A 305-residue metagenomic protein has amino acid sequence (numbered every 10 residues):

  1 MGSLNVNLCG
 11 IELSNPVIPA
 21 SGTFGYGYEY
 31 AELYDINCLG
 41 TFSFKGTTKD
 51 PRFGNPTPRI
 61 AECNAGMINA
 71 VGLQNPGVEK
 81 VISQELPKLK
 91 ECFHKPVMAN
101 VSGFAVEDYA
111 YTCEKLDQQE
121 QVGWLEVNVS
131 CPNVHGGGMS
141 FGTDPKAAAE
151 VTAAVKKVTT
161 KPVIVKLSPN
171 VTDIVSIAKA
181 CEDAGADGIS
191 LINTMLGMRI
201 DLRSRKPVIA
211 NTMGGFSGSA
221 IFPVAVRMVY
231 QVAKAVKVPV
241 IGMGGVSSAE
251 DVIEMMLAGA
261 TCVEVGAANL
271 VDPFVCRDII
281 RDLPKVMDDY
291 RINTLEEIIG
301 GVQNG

Functional and structural regions predicted by a protein language model:
M1-V97, S102-F104, I279: N-terminal capping/small domains of soluble enzymes
Y30, Y109-A110, V175, P273-R277: Conserved strand-to-helix beginnings and helix N-cap segments that scaffold or border functional pockets
L33, K45, K88, Q119 (+6 more regions): Change "in soluble alpha/beta enzymes" to "in soluble alpha/beta proteins
T48-F53, P132-V134, L196-R199, L270-D272: Short gly/pro/ser/thr-enriched loop/turn and capping motifs at secondary-structure boundaries
N55-N64, I200-G214, M256, A268-N293: C-terminal helical cap(s) of enzyme catalytic domains, especially alpha/beta-barrels
C92, F104-I241, E250-A260, V265: Alpha/beta enzyme core
V246: Short donor-sugar binding/catalytic loops of nucleotide-sugar-dependent glycosyltransferases, especially enzymes
E296-G305: A short, charged, Gly/Pro-tolerant segment at domain boundaries
